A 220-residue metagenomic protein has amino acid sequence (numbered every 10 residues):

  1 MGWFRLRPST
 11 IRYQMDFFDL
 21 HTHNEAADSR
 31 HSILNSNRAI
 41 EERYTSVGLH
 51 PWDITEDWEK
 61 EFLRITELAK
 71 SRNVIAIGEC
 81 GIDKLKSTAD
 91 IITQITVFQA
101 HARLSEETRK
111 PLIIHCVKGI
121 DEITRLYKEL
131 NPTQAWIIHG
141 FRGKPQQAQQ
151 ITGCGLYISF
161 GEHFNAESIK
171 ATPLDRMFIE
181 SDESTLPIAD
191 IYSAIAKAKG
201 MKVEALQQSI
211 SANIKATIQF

Functional and structural regions predicted by a protein language model:
G2-F220: Mid-domain alpha/beta scaffold segments of enzyme catalytic cores
